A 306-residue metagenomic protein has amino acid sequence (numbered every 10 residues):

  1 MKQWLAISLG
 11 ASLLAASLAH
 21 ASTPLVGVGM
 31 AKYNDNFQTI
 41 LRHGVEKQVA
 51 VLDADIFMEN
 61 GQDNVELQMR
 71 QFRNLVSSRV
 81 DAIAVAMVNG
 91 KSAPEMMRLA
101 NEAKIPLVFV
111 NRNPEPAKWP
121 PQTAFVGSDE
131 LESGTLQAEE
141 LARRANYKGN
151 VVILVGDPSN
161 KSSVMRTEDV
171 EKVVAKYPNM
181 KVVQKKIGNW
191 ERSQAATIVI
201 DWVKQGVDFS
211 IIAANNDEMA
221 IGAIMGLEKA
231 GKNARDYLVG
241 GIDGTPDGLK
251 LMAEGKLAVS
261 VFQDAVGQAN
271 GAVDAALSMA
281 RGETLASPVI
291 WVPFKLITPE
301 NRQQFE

Functional and structural regions predicted by a protein language model:
S8-A16: Bacterial N-terminal signal peptides
S17-A21: Sec/Tat signal peptide C-region and signal peptidase I cleavage site
L25-Q48, L52, I56-N74, S78-V80 (+5 more regions): Extracytoplasmic "Venus flytrap"
F37-L52, S133-Q137, K161-M180, Q194 (+3 more regions): Short, solvent-exposed amphipathic alpha-helices that sit in or adjacent to ligand/effector-binding or catalytic
Q68, A124-V151, Q194-A196, T245-G248 (+1 more regions): Hydrophobic alpha-helical segments within soluble ligand-binding/sensing domains
V85-E102, V170, Q184, G188-K250: Hydrophobic alpha-helical
G90-E132, R143, N150, T245-A253 (+2 more regions): Flexible loop/hinge segments that line or gate small-molecule binding clefts
L154, P158, S162, V173-V174 (+1 more regions): Hinge/cleft segment of the Venus flytrap/periplasmic-binding protein
